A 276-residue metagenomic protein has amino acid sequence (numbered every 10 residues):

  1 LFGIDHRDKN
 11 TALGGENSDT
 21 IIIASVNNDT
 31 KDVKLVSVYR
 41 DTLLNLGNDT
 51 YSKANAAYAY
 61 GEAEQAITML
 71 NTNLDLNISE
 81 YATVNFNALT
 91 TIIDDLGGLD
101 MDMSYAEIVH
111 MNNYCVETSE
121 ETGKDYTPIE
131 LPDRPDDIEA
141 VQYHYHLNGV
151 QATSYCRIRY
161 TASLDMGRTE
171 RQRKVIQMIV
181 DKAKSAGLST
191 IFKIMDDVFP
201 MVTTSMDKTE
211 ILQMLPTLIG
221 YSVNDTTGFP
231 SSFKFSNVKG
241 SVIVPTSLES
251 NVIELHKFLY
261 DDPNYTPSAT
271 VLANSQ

Functional and structural regions predicted by a protein language model:
L1-Q276: Non-catalytic, solvent-exposed segments at the cell envelope interface
